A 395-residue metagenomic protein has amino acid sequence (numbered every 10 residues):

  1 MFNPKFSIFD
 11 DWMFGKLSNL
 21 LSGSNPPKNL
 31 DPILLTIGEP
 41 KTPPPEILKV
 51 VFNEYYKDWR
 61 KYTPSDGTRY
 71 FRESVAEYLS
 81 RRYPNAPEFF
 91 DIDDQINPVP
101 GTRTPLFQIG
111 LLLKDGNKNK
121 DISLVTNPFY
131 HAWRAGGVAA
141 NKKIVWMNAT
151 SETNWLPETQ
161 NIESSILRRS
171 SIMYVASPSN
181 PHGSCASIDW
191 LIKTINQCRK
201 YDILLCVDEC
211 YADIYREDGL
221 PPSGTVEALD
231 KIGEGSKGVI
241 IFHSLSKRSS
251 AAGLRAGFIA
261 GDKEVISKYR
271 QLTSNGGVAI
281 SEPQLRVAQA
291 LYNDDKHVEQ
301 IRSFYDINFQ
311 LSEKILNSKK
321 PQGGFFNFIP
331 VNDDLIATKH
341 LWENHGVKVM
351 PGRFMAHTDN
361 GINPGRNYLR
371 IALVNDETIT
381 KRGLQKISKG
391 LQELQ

Functional and structural regions predicted by a protein language model:
K5-G101, E393-Q395: N-terminal small-domain helix-loop-helix segment of the aminotransferase-like
K28, P32-L34, F242, N317-G323: Short beta-strand
W59-N196, A212-G233: Conserved core of the PLP fold type I
Y78, L229-D306, Q385, G390-L391: Conserved core segment of the aminotransferase class I/II
N85, G235, E343-N344, K348 (+1 more regions): PLP-dependent enzyme catalytic core of the Aspartate aminotransferase-like
A140, K200-Y201, H345, L394: Helix C-cap/helix->beta junction micro-motif
L285, Q289, F304-E313, S318-V331 (+1 more regions): Conserved glycine-rich beta-strand-loop-beta hairpin in the small C-terminal domain of fold type I
